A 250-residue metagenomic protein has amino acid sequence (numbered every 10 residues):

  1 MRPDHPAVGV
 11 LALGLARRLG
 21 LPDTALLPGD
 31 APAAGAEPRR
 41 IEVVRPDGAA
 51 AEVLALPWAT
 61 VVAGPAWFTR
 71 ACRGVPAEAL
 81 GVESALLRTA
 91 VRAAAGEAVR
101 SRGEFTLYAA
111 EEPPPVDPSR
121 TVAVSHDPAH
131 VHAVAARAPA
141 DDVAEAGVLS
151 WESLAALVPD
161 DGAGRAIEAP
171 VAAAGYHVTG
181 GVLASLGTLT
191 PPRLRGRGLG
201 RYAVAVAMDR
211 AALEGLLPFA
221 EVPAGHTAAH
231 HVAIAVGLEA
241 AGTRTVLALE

Functional and structural regions predicted by a protein language model:
M1-A133: Acyl-donor-binding surface of acyltransferase catalytic domains
T60-A63, A211-P223: Conserved GNAT acetyl-CoA-binding A-motif
R100-A109, E239-E250: Conserved catalytic-core motifs of GNAT/GCN5-like acyltransferases
V134-L154: Short, basic/aromatic recognition patches
A146-S153, P159-G162, V171-P191: A conserved beta-strand-loop-helix scaffold within acyl/acetyltransferase catalytic domains
A169-A172, A228: Glycine-rich acetyl-CoA-binding "A-motif" of GNAT/NAT acetyltransferases
T190, G196-A212, H230-A235: Conserved acetyl-CoA-binding loop-helix of GNAT-fold acetyltransferases
F219-I234, E239, L247-E250: Conserved beta-strand-loop-alpha-helix junction that forms the acyl-donor binding cleft
